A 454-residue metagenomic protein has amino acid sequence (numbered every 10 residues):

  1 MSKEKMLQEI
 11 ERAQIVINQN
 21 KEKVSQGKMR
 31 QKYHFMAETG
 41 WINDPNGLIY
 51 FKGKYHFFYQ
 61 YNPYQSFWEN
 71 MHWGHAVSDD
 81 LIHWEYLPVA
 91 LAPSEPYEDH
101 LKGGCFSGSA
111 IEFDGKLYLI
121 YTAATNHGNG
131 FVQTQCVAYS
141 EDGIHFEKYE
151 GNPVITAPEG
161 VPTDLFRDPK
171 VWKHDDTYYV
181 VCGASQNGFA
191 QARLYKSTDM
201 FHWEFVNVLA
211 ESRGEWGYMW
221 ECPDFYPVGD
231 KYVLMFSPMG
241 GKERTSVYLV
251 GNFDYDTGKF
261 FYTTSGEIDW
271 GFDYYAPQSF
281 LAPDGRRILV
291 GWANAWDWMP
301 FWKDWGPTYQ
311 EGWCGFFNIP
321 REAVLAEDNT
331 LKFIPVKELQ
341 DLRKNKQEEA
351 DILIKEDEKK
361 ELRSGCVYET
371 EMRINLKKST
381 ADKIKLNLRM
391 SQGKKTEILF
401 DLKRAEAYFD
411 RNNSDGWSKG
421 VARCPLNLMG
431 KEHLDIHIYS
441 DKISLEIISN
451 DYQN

Functional and structural regions predicted by a protein language model:
M1-Q8, A37, K52-G53, K102-G103 (+3 more regions): Secreted/periplasmic carbohydrate-active enzymes, especially glycoside hydrolases
K3-P45, Q65-F67, H83-E112, I144-K173 (+3 more regions): Surface loop/turn signatures of beta-propeller and other carbohydrate-active proteins
I15-K21, F253-Y275, F280-N454: Beta-rich accessory regions
Y33, N46, G74, G108 (+7 more regions): Residue-level detector of beta-strand structural context in well-folded domains
W41, W68-M71, G103, G130 (+10 more regions): Active-site-proximal structural scaffolding
D44-Y64, W68, P88, F106-G130 (+5 more regions): Hydrophobic core segments of beta-strands in well-ordered, beta-rich domains
H72-D80, Q133-G143, A192-M200, S246-D256 (+2 more regions): Beta-propeller blade signature
P93-Y97, Y179, N187-A276, F280-P283 (+2 more regions): Accessory beta-strand-rich segments of carbohydrate-active enzymes
